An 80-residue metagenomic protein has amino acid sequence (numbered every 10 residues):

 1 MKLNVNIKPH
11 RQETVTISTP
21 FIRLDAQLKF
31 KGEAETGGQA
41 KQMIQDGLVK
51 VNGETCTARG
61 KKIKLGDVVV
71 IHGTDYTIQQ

Functional and structural regions predicted by a protein language model:
M1-F30, T55-Q80: Ferredoxin-like alpha/beta domains used as RNA- or RNAP-binding modules
F30-M43: Short beta-strand/loop turn elements enriched in aromatics
E35, G47, D67-V68: A periodicity- and composition-biased signal for non-globular, repetitive helical segments
M43-I44, I63: Short, well-ordered loop/turn sites that connect or cap secondary structure elements
G47-E54: Short, structured beta-strand/loop micro-motifs enriched in basic residues and often containing a Trp
